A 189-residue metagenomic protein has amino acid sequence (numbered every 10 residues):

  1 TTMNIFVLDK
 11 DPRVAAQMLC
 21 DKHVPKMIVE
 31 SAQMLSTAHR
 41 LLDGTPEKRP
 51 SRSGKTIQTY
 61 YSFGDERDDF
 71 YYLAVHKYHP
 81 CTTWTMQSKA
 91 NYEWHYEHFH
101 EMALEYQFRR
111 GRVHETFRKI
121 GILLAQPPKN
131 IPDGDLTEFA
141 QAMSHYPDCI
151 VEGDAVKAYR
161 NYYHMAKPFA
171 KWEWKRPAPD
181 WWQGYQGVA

Functional and structural regions predicted by a protein language model:
T1-Y78, T82-A189: Sequence termini and other peripheral, non-core segments
